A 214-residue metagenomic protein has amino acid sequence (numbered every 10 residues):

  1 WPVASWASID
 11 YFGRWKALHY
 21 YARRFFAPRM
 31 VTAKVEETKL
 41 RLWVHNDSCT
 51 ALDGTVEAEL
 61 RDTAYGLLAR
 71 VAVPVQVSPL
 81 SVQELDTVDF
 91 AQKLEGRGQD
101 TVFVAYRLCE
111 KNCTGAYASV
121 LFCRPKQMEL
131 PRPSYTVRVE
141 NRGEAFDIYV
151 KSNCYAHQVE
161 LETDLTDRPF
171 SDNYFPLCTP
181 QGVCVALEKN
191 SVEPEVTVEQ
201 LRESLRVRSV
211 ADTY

Functional and structural regions predicted by a protein language model:
W1-S171, L177-L187, V192: Carbohydrate-binding surfaces of carbohydrate-active enzymes
Y106-C113, L205-Y214: Enriched for extracellular/lumenal, surface-exposed ectodomains of secreted and cell-surface proteins
V159, N173, S204-L205, V210: Generic beta-strand hydrophobic packing signal
P194-V196, V207: Short, surface-exposed, low-complexity cationic segments
E199-R202: Charged, heptad-repeat coiled-coil alpha-helices that serve as long linker/dimerization "arms" in large NTP-dependent
